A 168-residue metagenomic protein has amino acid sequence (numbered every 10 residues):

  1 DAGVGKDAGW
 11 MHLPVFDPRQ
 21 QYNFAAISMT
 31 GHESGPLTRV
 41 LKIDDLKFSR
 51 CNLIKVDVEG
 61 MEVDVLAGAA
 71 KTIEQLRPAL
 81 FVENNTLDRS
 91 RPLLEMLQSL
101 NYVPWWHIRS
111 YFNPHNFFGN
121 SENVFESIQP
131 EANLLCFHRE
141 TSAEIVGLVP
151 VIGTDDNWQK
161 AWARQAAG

Functional and structural regions predicted by a protein language model:
D1-G168: Phosphate/nucleotide-binding beta-alpha loop and adjacent structural elements of enzyme active sites
